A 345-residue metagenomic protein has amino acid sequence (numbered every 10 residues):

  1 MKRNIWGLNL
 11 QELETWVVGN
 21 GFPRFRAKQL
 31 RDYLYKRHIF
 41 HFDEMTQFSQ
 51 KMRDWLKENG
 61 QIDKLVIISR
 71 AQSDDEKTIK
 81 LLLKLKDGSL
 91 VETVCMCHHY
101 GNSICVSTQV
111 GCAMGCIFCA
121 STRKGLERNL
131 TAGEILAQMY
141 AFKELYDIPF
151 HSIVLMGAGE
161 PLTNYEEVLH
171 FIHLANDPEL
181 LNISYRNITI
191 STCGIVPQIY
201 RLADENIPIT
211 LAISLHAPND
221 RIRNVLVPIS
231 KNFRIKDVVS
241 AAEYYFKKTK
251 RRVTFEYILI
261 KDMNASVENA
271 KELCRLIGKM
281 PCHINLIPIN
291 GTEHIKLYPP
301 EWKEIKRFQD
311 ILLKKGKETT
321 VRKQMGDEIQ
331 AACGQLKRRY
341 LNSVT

Functional and structural regions predicted by a protein language model:
M1-S89, E243-R251, Y257-T345: Auxiliary Fe-S-binding modules of radical SAM enzymes
Q29, Q109, I135-Q138, Q309: Glutamine-centric residue-chemistry signal
S73, S107-T108, S121, S191 (+1 more regions): Short linear Ser/Thr-Pro motifs
L90-C95: A short loop-to-beta-strand scaffold at the N-terminal edge of the catalytic core in hydrolase folds
C97-E134: Canonical Radical SAM [4Fe-4S] cluster-binding loop centered on the CxxxCxxC motif and its immediate flanking residues
T122-S152: Conserved alpha-helical substructure of the radical SAM core
K143-S152, G157-K315, T319-R322: Conserved AdoMet/S-adenosylmethionine-binding subsite of the radical SAM
